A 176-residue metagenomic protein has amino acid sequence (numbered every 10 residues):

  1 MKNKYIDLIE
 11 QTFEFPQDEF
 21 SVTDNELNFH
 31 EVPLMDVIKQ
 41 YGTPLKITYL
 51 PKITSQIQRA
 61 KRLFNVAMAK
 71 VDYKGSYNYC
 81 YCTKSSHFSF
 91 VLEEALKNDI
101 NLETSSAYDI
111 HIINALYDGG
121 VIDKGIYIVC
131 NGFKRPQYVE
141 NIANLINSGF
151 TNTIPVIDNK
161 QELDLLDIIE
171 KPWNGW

Functional and structural regions predicted by a protein language model:
M1-W176: A charged N-terminal "starter" segment
